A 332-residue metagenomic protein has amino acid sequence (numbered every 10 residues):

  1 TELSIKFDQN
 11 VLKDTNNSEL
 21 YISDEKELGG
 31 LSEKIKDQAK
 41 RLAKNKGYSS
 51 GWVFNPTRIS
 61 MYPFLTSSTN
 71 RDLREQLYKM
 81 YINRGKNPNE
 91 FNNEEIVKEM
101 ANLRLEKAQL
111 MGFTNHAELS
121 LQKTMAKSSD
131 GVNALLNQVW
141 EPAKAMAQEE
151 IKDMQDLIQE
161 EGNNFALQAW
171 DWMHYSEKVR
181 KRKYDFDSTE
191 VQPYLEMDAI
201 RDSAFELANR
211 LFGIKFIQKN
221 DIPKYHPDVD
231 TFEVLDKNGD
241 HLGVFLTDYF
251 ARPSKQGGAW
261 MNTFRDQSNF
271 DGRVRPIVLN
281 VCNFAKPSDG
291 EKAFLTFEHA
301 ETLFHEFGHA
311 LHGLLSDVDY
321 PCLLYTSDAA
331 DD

Functional and structural regions predicted by a protein language model:
E2-F54, K98, L103, Q109-K286 (+1 more regions): Active-site-proximal, well-structured secondary-structure segments within enzyme catalytic domains
V53-F54, Y62-L65, Q76, F113: Propeptide (latency) domains of metzincin metalloproteases
R58, T66-R71, T231, A251: His/Glu-rich zincin catalytic helix
R71-R84: Short, charge-rich amphipathic alpha-helices with coiled-coil/heptad character
T114-S120, L314-L323: Glycine-rich phosphate/pyrophosphate-binding loops and their adjacent beta-strand/loop elements at enzyme active sites
P287-T302: Short pre-active-site segment immediately N-terminal to the catalytic Zn-binding motif
E298-G313: Active-site recognition of the HExxH zinc-binding catalytic motif
C322-D331: Residue-level detector of conserved catalytic or cofactor/ligand-binding positions in enzyme active sites
